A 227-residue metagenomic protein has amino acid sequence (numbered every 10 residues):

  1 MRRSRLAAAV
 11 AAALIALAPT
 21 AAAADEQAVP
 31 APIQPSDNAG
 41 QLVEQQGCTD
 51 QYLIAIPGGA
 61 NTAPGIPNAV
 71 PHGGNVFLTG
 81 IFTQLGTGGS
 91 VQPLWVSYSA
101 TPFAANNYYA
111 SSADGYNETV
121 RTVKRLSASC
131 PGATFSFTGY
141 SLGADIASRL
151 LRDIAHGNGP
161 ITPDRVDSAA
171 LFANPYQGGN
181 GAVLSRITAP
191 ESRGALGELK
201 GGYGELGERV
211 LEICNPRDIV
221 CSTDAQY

Functional and structural regions predicted by a protein language model:
M1-E26: Secretory targeting and sorting signals
V29-Q46, A55-I56, A60-W95, S99-P102 (+3 more regions): Surface cap/lid and interfacial helix-loop subdomains adjacent to catalytic sites that gate substrate access
D50-Q51: Alpha/beta-hydrolase fold active-site loops
A104-N106: Cap/lid segment of the alpha/beta-hydrolase catalytic domain
S129-Y140: Alpha/beta-hydrolase fold nucleophile elbow
T138-L151: Gly/Ala-rich beta-loop-alpha elbow adjacent to hydrolase catalytic centers
